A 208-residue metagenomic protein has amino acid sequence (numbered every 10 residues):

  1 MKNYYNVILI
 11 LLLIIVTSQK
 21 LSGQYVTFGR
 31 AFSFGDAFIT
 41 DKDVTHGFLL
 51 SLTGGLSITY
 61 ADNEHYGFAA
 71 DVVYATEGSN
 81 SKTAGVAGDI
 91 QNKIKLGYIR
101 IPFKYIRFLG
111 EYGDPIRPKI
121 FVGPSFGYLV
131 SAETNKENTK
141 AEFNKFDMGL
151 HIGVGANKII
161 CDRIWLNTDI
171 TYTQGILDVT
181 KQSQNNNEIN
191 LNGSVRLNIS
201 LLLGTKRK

Functional and structural regions predicted by a protein language model:
M1-Y25, T205-K208: Cleavable N-terminal export/targeting peptides
L21-Y60, S200-K208: Short glycine/proline- and aromatic-enriched beta-strand/turn motifs that initiate or cap beta-hairpins
Q24, H46-L52, K95-I99, I116 (+2 more regions): Residues that define the transmembrane beta-barrel architecture of outer-membrane proteins
Y25-T27, S57, G67, K104 (+5 more regions): Membrane-spanning beta-strand positions in outer-membrane beta-barrel proteins
F28, I120-P124, T168-T171: Extended hydrophobic secondary-structure segments that form protein cores and membrane-embedded regions
F32, T59-N135, N198-K208: Gram-negative (and chloroplast) outer-membrane scaffold detector with strong preference for beta-barrel transmembrane
T40-V44, V86-K93, K136-E142, Q182-N187: Extracellular loop and loop/strand-boundary signature of outer-membrane beta-barrel proteins
D71, T76-K82, P115, D147 (+1 more regions): Predominantly the C-terminal beta-signal and adjacent terminal strand-loop region of outer-membrane beta-barrel
